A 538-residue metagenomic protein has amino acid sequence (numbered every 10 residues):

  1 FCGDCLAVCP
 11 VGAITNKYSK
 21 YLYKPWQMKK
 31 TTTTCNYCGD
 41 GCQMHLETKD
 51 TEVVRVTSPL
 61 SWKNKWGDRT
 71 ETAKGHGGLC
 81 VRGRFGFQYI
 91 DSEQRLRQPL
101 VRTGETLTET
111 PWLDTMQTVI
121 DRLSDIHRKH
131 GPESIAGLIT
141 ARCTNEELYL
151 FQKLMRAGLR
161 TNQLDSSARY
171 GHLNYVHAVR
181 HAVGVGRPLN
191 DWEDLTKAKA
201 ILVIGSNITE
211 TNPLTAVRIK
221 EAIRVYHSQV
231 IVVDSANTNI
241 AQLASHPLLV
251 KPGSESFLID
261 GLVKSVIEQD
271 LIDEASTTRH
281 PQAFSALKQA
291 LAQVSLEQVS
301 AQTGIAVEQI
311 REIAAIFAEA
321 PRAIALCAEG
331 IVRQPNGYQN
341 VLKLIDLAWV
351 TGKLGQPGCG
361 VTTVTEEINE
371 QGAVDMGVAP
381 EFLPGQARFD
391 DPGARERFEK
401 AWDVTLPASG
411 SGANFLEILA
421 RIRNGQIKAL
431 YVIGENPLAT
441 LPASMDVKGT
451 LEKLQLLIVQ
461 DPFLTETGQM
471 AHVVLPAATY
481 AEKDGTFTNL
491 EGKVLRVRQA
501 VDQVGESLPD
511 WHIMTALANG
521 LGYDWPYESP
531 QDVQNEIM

Functional and structural regions predicted by a protein language model:
F1-Y21, G41-R55, C80: Iron-sulfur cluster-binding cysteine motifs and their immediate structural context in ferredoxin-like electron-transfer
C2-C5, T31, A73-H76: Short metal-coordination and nucleic-acid-contact micro-motifs, chiefly zinc-binding Cys/His arrays
C9, N64-A73, N212, E268: Polar low-complexity intrinsically disordered regions
A13, K17, L46, Q88-D91 (+2 more regions): Short amphipathic alpha-helical interaction/hinge segments
Y21-W26, K30-G39, Q98-M376, L383 (+1 more regions): Cofactor-pocket helix-loop regions in the catalytic cores of large enzyme subunits
K49-L96: Extended active-site and interfacial segments that coordinate phosphate-rich ligands in large catalytic machineries
